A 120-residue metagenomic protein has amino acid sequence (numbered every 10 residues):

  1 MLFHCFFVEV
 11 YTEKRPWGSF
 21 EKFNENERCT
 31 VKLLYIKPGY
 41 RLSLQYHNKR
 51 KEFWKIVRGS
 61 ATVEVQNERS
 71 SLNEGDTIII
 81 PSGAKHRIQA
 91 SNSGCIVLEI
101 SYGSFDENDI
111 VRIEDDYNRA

Functional and structural regions predicted by a protein language model:
F7-K14, R87-A120: Double-stranded beta-helix
E9-Y46, R50: A short glycine-rich, His/Asp/Glu-containing loop-to-beta-strand
Y40, K49-R50, E68, A84 (+1 more regions): A generic "binding-loop/recognition-motif" signal
S43, V63-V65, E99: Short hydrophobic/aromatic-rich beta-strand segments that constitute the beta-sheet cores of beta-sandwich/beta-barrel
K49-T62, Q66-N67: Glycine- and acidic-residue-biased ligand/ion/polar-headgroup-sensing regions
Q66-K85: Short acidic-glycine-tyrosine-enriched beta hairpin
